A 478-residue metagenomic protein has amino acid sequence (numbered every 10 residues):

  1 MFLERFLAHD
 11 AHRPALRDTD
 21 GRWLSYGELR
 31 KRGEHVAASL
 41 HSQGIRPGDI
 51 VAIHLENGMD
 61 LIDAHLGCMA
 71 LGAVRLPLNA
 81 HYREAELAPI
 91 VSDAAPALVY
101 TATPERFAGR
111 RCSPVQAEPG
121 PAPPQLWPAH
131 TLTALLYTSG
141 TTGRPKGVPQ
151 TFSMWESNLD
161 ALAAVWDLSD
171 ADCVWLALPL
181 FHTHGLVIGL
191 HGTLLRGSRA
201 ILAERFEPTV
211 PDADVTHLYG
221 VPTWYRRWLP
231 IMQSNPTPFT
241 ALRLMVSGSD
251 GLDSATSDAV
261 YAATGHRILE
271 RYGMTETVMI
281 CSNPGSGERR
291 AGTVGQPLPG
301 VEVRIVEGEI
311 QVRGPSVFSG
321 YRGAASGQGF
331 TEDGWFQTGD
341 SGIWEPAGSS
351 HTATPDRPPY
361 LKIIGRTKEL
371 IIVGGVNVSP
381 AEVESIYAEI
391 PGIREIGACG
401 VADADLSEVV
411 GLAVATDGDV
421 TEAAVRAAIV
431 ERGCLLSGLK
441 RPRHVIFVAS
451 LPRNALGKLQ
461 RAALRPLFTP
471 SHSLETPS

Functional and structural regions predicted by a protein language model:
A11-H12, G120-Y137, R144, D167-C173: Conserved pre-ATP/AMP-binding loop-to-beta segment of ANL
P14-G44, D49-G58, I62, R83-A88 (+2 more regions): Conserved AMP-binding/adenylate-forming core of the ANL superfamily
W23-G27, T133-D160: Conserved AMP-binding A3 loop
A38, S42-Q43, I50, L66 (+2 more regions): Structural core segment of the AMP-binding/adenylate-forming
E156-C173, F181-H217, I231-Q233: Conserved AMP-binding/adenylation subdomain of ANL enzymes
V215-G220, L229-R289, E302: Gly/Ser/Thr-rich phosphate-binding loop
Q296-G300, V306-D333, V376-V378, V420: Conserved ATP/PPi-binding loop(s) of AMP-dependent carboxylate-activating enzymes
G314, G320, S341-K440, G457 (+1 more regions): AMP-binding/adenylate-forming catalytic core of the ANL superfamily
